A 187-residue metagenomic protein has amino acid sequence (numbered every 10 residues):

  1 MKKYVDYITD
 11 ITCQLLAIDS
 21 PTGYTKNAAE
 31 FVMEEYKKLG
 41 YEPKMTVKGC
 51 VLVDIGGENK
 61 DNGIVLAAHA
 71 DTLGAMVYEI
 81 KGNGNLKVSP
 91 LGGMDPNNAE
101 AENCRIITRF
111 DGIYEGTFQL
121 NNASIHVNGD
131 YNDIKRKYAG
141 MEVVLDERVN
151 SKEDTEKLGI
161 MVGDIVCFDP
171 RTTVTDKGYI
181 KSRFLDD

Functional and structural regions predicted by a protein language model:
M1-D187: N-terminal hydrophobic/helix-forming segments and targeting peptides
